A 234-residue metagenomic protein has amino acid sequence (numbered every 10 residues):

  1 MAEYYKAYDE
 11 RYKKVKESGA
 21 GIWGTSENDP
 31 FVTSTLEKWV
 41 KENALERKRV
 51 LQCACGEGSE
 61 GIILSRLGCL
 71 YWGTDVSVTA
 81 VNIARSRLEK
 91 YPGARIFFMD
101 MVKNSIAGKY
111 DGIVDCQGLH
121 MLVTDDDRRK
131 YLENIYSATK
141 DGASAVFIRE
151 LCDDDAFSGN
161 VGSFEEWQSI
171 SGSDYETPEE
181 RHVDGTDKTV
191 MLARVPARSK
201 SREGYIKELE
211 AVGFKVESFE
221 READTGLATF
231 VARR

Functional and structural regions predicted by a protein language model:
M1-E46, L51-Q52, G56-S105, A145-R234: Class I (Rossmann-like) S-adenosyl-L-methionine-dependent methyltransferase catalytic domain, capturing the SAM-binding
Y110-D111: Local beta-strand N-terminus motif with an aromatic residue
V114-D115: A conserved beta-strand element that flanks and buttresses the S-adenosyl-L-methionine
G118: Hydrophobic adenine-recognition pocket in adenosine-nucleotide-binding enzymes
M121-T124: A short His-aromatic
D127-K130, G204: An acidic, carboxylate-rich microenvironment
R129-D141: A short glycine-rich, Lys/Arg-flanked "PGG" loop and its adjoining helix->strand segment in the class I
